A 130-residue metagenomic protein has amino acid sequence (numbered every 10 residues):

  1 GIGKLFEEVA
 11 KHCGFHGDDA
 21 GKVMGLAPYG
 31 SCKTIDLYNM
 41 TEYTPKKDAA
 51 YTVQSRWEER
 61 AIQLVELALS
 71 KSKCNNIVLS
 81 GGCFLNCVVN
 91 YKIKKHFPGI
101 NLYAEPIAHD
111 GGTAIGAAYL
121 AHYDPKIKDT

Functional and structural regions predicted by a protein language model:
G1-Y51, K94-K95, A118-T130: A short helix-loop
G21, P28-S31, S55, S70-S72 (+1 more regions): Generic serine detector
M40-K71: Adenine-nucleotide phosphate-binding core of ATP-dependent small-molecule kinases
E59-T130: Catalytic phosphate/nucleotide-handling subdomain of diverse soluble enzymes
